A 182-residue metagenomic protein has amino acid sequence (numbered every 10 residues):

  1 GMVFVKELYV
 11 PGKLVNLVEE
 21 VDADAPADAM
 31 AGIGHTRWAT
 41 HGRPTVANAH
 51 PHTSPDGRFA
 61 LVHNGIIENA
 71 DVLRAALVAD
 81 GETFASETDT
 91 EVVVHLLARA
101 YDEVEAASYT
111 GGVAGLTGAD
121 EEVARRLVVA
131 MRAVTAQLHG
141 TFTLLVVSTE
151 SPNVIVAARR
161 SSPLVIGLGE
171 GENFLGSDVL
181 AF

Functional and structural regions predicted by a protein language model:
G1-F182: Conserved short alpha-helical segments that host acidic/polar catalytic motifs at enzyme active sites
